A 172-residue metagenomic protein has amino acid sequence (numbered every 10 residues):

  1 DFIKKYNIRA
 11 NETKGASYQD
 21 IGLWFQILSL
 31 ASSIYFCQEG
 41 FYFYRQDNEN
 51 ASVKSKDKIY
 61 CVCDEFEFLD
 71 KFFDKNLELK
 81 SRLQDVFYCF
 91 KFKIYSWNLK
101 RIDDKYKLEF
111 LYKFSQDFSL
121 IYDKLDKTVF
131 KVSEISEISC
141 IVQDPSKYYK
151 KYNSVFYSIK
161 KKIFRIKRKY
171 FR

Functional and structural regions predicted by a protein language model:
D1-K56: Conserved nucleotide-sugar donor-binding catalytic segment
K14-G15, L79-S81: Short helix/loop segment immediately N-terminal to the Walker
A31, C37, A51-S52, E65-L69 (+1 more regions): Gram-positive cell-envelope targeting signals
Y35-C37, R82-D85: A structural signal for short, well-ordered beta-strand segments and their strand-loop junctions that often border
E39-N48, V53-L79, I94-W97, R101-D123: Catalytic core of nucleotide-sugar-dependent glycosyltransferases
D85-W97: Amphipathic alpha-helical repeat scaffolds of TPR domains
K100-R172: Membrane-interface aromatic/basic loop that binds lipid-linked glycans or pyrophosphate carriers, typified by
